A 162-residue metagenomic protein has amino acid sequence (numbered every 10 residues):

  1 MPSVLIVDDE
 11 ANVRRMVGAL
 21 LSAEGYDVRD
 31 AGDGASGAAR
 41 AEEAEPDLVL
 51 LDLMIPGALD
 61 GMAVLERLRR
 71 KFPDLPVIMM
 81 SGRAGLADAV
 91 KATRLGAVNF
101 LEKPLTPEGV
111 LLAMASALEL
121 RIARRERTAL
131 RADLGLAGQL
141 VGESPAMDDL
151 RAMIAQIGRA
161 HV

Functional and structural regions predicted by a protein language model:
D8, D52-L53, S81: Active-site residues of response regulator receiver
A11-R29: Two-component/phosphorelay signaling modules centered on CheY-like receiver
G25-A35, A39-R40: Short hydrophobic/Thr-rich beta-strand motif most characteristic of the beta2 strand and flanking loop of CheY-like
A39, M54, L59-D74, K91: Short amphipathic alpha-helix used as the core "switch/output" element in two-component signaling
A44-L50, I55: Active-site beta3 strand of CheY-like receiver
G85-A87, L101, L105-M114: C-terminal output helix
R131-H161: AAA+ ATPase active-site-proximal loops
